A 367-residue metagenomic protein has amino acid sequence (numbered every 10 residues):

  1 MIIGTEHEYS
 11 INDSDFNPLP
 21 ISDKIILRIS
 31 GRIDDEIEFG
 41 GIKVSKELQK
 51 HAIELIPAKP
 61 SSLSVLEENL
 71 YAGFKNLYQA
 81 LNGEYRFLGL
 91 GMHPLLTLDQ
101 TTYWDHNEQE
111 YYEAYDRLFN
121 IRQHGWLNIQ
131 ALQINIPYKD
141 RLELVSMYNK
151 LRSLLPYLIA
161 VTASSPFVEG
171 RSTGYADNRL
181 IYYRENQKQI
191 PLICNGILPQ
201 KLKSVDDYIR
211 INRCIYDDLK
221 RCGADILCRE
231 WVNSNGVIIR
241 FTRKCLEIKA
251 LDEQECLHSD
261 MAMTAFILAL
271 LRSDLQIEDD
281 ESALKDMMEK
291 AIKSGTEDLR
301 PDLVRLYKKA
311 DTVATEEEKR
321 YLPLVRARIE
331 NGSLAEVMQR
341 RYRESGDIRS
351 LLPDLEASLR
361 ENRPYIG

Functional and structural regions predicted by a protein language model:
M1-G83, A160, F167-R171, Y175-G367: C-terminal accessory/tail domains of diverse enzymes
K50-L132: Well-ordered mid-protein domain cores that form the structural environment of catalytic cofactors
L90, P94-L96, E113-L132, I136-R210: Metal-dependent DNA replication initiation modules
